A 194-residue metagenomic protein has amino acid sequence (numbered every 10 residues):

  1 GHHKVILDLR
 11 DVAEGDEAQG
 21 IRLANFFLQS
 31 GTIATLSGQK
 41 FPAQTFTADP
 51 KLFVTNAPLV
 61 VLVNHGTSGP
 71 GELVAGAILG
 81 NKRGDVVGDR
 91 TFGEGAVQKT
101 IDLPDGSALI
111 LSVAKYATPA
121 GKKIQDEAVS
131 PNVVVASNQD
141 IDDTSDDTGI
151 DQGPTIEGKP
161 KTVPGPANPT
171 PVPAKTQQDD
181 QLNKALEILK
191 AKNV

Functional and structural regions predicted by a protein language model:
G1-V194: C-terminal "post-core" interaction segments
